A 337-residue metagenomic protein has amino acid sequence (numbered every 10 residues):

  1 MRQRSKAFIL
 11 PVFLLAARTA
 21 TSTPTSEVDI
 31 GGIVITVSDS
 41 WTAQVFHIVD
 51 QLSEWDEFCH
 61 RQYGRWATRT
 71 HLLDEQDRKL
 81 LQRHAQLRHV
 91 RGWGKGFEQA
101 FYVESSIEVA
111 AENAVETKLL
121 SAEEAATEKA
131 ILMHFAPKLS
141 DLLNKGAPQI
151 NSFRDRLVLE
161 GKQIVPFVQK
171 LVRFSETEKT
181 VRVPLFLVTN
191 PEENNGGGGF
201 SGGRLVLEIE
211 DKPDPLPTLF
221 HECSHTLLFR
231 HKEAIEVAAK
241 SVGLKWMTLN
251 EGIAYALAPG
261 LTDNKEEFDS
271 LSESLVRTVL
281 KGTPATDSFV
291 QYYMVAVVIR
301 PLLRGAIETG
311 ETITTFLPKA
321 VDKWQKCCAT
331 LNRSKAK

Functional and structural regions predicted by a protein language model:
M1-F8: Bacterial N-terminal signal peptides that target proteins for export
I9-A16: Bacterial N-terminal signal peptides
A17-P24: Boundary at the C-terminal end of the N-terminal hydrophobic targeting segment
P24-A100, H231-E233, A238-V290: Post-HExxH zinc-binding segment in Zn-dependent metallohydrolases
L139-G198: Auxiliary, metal-adjacent structural segments of Zn-dependent hydrolase domains
L205-L219: Short pre-active-site segment immediately N-terminal to the catalytic Zn-binding motif
P217-E233: Active-site recognition of the HExxH zinc-binding catalytic motif
A258-K337: Long, well-structured alpha-helical subdomains associated with metal-dependent extracellular/ecto-lumenal hydrolases
